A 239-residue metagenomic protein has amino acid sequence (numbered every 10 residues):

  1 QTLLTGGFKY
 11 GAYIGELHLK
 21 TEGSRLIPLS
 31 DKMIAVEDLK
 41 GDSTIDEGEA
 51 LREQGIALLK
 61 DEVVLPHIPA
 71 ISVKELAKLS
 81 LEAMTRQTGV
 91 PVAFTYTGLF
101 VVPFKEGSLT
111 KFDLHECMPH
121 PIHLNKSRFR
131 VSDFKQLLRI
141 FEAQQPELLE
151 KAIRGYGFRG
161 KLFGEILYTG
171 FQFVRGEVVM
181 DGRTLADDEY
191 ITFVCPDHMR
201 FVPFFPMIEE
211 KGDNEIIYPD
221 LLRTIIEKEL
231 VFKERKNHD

Functional and structural regions predicted by a protein language model:
T2-G7: Conserved active-site segment immediately N-terminal to the catalytic lysine that forms the internal aldimine
F8-D239: Catalytic centers of hydrolytic enzymes
